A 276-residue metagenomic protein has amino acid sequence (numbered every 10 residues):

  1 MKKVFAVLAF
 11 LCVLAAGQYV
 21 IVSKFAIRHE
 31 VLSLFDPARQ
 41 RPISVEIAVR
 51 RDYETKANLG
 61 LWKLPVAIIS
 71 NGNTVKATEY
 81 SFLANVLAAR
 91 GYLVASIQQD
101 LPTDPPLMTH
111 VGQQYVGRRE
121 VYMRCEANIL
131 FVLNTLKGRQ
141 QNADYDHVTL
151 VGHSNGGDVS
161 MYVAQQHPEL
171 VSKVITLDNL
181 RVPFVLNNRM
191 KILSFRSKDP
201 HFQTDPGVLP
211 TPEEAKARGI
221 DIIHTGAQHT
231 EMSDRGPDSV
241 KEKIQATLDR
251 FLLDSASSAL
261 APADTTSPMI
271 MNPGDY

Functional and structural regions predicted by a protein language model:
V4, C12-K56, P262, P268-Y276: An N-terminal hydrophobic leader/cap segment in hydrolases
F35-Q141: Serine-hydrolase catalytic machinery in alpha/beta-hydrolase-like enzymes
L133-N188: Primarily recognizes the serine-hydrolase "nucleophile elbow" in alpha/beta-hydrolase and SGNH/GDSL folds
F184-R189, P212-K216: Short, conserved loop/helix-junction motifs that constitute active-site signature segments in enzyme catalytic cores
L193-R196: Short beta-strand/loop motif that positions the catalytic acidic residue of the alpha/beta-hydrolase fold
H201-G207: Conserved alpha/beta-hydrolase "acid-adjacent" motif
A227-D238: Catalytic histidine-centered segment of alpha/beta-hydrolase-like enzymes
G236-Y276: Catalytic active-site module of serine/aspartate enzymes centered on a nucleophile-bearing elbow/loop
